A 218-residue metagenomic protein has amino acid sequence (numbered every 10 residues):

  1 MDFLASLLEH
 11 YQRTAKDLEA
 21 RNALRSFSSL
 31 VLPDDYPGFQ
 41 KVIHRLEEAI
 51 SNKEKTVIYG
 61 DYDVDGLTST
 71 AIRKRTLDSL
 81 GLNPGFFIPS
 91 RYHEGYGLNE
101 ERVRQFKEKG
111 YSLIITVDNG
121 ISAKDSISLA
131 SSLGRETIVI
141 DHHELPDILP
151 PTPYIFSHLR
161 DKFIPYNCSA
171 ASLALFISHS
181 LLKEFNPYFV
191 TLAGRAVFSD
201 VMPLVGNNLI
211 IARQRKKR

Functional and structural regions predicted by a protein language model:
M1-R218: Replace "Mg2+/Mn2+-dependent" with "divalent metal-dependent
